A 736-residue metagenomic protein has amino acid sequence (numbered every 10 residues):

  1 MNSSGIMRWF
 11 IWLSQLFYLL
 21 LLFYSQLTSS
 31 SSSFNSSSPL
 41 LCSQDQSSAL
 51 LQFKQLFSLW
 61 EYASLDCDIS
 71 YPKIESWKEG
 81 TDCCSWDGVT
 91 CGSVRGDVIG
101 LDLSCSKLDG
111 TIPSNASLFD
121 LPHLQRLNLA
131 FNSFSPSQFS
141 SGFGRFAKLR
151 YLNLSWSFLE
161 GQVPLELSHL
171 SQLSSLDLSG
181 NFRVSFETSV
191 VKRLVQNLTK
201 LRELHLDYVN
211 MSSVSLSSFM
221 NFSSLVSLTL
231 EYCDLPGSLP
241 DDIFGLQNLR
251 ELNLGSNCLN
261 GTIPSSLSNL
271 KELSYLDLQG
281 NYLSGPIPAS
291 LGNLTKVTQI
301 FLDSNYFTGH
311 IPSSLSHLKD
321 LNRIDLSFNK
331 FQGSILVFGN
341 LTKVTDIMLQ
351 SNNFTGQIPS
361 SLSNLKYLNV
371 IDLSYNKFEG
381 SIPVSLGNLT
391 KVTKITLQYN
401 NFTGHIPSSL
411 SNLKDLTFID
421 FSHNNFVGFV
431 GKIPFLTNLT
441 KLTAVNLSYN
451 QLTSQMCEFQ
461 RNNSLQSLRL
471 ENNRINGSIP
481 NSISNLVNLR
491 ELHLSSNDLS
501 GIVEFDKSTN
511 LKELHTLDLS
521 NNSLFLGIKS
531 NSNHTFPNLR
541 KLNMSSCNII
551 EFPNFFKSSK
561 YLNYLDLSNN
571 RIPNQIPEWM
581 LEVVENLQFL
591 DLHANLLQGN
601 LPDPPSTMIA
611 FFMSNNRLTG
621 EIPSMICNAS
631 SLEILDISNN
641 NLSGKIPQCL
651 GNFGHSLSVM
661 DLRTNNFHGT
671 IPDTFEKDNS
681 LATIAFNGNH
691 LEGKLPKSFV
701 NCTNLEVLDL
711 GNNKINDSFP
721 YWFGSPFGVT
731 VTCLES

Functional and structural regions predicted by a protein language model:
M1-S736: Plant-biased, solvent-exposed loop and capping regions within N-terminal extracellular ligand-binding ectodomains
